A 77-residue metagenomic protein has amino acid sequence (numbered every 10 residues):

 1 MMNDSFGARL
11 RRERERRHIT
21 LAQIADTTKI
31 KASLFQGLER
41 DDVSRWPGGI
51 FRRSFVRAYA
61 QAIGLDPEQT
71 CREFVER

Functional and structural regions predicted by a protein language model:
M1-R77: Cytosolic/nucleoplasmic/matrix-facing N-terminal domains/tails of membrane-anchored or organelle-targeted proteins
